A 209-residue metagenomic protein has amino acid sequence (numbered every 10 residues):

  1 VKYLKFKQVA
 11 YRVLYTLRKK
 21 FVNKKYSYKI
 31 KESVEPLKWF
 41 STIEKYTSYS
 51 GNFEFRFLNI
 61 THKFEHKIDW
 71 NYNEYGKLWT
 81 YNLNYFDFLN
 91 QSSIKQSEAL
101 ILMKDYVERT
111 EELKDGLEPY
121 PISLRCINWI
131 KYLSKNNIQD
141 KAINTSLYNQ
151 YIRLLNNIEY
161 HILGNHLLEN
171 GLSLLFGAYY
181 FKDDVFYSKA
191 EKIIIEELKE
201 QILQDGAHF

Functional and structural regions predicted by a protein language model:
V1-E65: Extreme N-terminal leader/anchor segments
R56-N71, W79, S97-D105: Short alpha-helical hairpin
K77-F209: Aromatic-lined, polymer-binding surfaces characteristic of secreted/periplasmic polysaccharide-degrading enzymes
